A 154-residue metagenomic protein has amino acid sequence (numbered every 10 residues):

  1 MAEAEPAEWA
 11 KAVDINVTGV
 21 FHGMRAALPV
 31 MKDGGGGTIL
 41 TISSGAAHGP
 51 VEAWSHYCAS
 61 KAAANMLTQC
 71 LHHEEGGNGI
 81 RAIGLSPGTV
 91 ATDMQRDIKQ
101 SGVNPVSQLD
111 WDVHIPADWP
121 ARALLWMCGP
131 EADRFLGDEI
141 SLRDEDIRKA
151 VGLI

Functional and structural regions predicted by a protein language model:
M1, E8-A10: Substrate-binding pocket helix/loop in short-chain dehydrogenase/reductase
A4, P50-C58, C70: Active-site loop-to-helix junction immediately N-terminal to the catalytic Tyr of the SDR YXXXK motif in Rossmann-fold
M24, S60: Active-site helix of classical SDR
A26-G35: A short helix-coil junction within the Rossmann-fold of NAD(P)-dependent oxidoreductases
S44: Residue(s) in the substrate-gating loop at a strand-loop-helix junction that position the organic substrate next
G49, C70-I80: Active-site-adjacent segment of SDR/Rossmann-fold oxidoreductases
I80, G84-L85, T92, S101-A150: C-terminal helical subdomain
